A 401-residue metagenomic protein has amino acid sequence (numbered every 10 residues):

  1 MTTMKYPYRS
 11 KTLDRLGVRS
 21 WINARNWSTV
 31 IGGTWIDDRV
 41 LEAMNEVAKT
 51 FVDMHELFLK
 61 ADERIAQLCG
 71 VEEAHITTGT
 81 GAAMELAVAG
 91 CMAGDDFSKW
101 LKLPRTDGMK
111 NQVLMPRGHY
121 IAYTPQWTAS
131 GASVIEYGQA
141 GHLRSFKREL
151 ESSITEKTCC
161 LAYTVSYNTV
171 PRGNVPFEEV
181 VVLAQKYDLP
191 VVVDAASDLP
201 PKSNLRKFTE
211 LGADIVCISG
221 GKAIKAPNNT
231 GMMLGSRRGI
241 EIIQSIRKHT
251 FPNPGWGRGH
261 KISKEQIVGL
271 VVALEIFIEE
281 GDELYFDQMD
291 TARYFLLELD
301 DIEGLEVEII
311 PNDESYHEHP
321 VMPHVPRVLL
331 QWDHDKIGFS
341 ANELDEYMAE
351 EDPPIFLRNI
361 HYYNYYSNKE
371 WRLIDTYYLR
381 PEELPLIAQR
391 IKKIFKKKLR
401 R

Functional and structural regions predicted by a protein language model:
Y6-W35, D62-I278, D282-Y285, M289 (+6 more regions): Conserved PLP-enzyme active-site core in the AAT-like
T12, D300-R390, I394: Conserved C-terminal alpha-helix-loop-beta "cap" of PLP-dependent enzymes that closes/shapes the active-site mouth
I22-K60: A glycine-/small-polar-enriched, mobile loop at the entrance of the PLP active site in fold-type I
M54-L59, E73-H75, G257-K261, E280-M289 (+3 more regions): Flexible, glycine/charged-enriched surface loops at secondary-structure junctions
V113, K393-R401: An exposure/low-complexity boundary signal
P254, E351, R401: Short, cationic low-complexity segments
